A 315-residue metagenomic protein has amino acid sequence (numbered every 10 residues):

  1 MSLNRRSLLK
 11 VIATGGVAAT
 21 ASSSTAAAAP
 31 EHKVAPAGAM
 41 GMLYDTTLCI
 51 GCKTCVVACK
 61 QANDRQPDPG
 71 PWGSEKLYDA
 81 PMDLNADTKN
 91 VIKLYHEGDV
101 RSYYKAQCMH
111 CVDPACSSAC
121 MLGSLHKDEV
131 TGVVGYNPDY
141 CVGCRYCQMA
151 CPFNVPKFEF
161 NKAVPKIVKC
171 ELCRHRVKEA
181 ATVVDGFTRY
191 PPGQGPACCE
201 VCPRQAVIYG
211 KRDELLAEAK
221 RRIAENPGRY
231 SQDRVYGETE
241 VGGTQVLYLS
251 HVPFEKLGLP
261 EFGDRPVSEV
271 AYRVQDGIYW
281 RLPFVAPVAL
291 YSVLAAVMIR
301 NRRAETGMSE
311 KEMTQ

Functional and structural regions predicted by a protein language model:
M1-G16: N-terminal secretory signal peptides and thylakoid transit peptides that target proteins across membranes
S22-V56, I299-Q315: C-terminal segment of N-terminal export signals and the immediately downstream linker at the start of the mature
A26-H32, I50, T54-E75, K89-I92 (+5 more regions): Iron-sulfur cluster-binding cysteine motifs and their immediate structural context in ferredoxin-like electron-transfer
A35, D83-N85, V100-R101, E129 (+1 more regions): Extracellular/periplasmic catalytic domains that process cell-envelope and extracellular macromolecules
A39-T47, V100-K105, Y190-P196: Immediate flanking context of iron-sulfur cluster ligation sites
W72-H96, R101-Y104: Hydrophobic scaffolds flanking metal-cofactor catalytic centers in soluble metalloenzymes
V184-T188, A197, V201-S309: Long, compositionally biased charged/polar accessory segments in the mid-to-C-terminal portions of proteins
